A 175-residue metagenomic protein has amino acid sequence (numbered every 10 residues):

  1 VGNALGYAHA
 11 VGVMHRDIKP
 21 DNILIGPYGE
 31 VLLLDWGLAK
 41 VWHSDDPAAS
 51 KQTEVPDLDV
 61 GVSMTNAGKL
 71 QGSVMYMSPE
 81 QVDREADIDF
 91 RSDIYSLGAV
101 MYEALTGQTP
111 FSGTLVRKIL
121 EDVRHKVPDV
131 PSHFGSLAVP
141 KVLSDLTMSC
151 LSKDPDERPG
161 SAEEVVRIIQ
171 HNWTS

Functional and structural regions predicted by a protein language model:
V1, R16, M77: Short hydrophobic/aromatic patches on the structural cores and recognition surfaces of FHA
G2-V13: Protein kinase catalytic-loop region centered on the HRD/HxD motif
L5, L24, L34, S73-S175: C-terminal lobe helix-coil module of Hanks-type protein kinase domains
A10-G12, P27, S112: Short coil/turn segments at alpha/beta junctions that flank glycine-rich nucleotide-binding fingerprints
V13-D21, I25: Catalytic-loop of the protein kinase fold
N22, T65-A67, S136: Short, flexible, glycine/charge-rich loop motifs used to bind or transfer phosphoryl groups or to couple energy/partner
Y28-E30, L34, A39-P79, T114: Activation segment of protein kinases
